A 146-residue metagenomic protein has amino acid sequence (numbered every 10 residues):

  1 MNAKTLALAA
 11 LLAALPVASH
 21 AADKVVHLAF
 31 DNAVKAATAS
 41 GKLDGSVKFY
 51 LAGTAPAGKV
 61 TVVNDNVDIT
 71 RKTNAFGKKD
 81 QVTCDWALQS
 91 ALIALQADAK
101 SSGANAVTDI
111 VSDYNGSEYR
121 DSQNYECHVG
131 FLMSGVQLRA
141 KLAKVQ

Functional and structural regions predicted by a protein language model:
M1-T5: Positively charged n-region of N-terminal signal peptides that target proteins for export
L6-A14: Sec-dependent N-terminal signal peptides
V17-A21: Sec/Tat signal peptide C-region and signal peptidase I cleavage site
D23-T38: Short N-terminal segments immediately surrounding and downstream of signal-peptide cleavage
K35-F76: Compositionally biased P/S/T/G-rich terminal and signal peptide-adjacent segments that lie outside catalytic cores
D65-D121: Short, well-ordered alpha-helical segments
D109-Q146: Surface-exposed short loop/turn segments
